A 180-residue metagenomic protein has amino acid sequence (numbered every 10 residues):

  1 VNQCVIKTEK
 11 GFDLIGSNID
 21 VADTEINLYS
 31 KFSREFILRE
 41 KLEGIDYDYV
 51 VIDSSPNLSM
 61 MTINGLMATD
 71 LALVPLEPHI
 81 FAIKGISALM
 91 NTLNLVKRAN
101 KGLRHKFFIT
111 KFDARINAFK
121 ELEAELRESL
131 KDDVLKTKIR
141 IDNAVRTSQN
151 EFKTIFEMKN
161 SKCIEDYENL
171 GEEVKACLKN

Functional and structural regions predicted by a protein language model:
V1-D46, Q149-K153: P-loop/Walker-type NTP enzyme "switch/lid" segment
I19, L38-G65: Switch II (G3) loop of P-loop NTPases
F32, M90-H105, K111: P-loop/Walker A phosphate-binding loop and immediately adjacent motor/lid segment at beta-alpha junctions
T62-H79: Inter-motif core of Ras-like GTPase G domains
D113, E123-K153: Beta-strand-loop-alpha "switch" segments that mediate conformational coupling across diverse proteins
S148-D166: C-terminal boundary of histidine-terminating zinc-finger modules
